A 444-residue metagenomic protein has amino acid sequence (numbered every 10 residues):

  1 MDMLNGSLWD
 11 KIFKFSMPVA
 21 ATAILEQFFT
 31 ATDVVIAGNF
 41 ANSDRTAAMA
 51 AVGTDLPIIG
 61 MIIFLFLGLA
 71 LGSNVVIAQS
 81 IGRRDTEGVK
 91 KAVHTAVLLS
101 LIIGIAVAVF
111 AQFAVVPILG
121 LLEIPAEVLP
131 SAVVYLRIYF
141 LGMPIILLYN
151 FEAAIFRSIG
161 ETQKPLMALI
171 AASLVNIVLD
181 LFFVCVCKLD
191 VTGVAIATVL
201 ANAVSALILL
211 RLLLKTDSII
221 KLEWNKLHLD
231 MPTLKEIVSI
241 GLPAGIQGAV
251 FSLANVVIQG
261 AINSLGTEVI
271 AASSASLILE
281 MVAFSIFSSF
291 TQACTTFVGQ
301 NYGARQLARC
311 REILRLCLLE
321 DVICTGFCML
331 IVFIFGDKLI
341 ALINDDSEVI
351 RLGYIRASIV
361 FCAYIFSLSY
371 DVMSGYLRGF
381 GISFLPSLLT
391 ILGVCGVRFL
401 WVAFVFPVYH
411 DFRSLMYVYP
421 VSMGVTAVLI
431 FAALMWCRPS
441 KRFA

Functional and structural regions predicted by a protein language model:
M1-S16, I77-G142, V186-L242, V298-A363 (+1 more regions): Short alpha-helical transmembrane segments in multi-pass integral membrane proteins
M3-V35, N39-S43, P57-G72, V76 (+6 more regions): N-terminal transmembrane alpha-helices
K14-V34, I138, A172, A201-S205 (+3 more regions): Transmembrane helical elements of multi-pass membrane transporters/channels
V19, A23, V35, V75 (+15 more regions): Transmembrane alpha-helix boundary and packing residues in multipass membrane permease domains and related
I24, F28-A50, L119-A126, F182-L189 (+4 more regions): Helix-terminus/linker motif at the lipid-water interface of multi-pass membrane proteins
T46-P57, A132, L136, A195 (+3 more regions): Small-residue hotspots at the loop-to-helix junctions and early N-terminal turns of transmembrane alpha-helices
M49-V109, I146-P165, Q259, A272-G336 (+1 more regions): Small-residue-rich hydrophobic transmembrane alpha-helices
A70, N74, Y139-R157, P165-S173 (+5 more regions): Short runs within selected transmembrane alpha-helices of multi-pass transporters and secretion channels
